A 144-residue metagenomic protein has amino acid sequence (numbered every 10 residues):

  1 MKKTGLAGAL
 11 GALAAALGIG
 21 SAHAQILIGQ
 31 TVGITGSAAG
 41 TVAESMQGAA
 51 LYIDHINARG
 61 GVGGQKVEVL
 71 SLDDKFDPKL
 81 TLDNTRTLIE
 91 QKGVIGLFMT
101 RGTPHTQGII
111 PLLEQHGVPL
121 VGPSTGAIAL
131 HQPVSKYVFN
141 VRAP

Functional and structural regions predicted by a protein language model:
M1-L10: Bacterial N-terminal signal peptides that target proteins for export
L10-G11, A22: Cleavable N-terminal signal peptides
L17-A24: Sec/Tat signal peptide C-region and signal peptidase I cleavage site
G29-A50, L72-K79, R101-P104: Extracytoplasmic "Venus flytrap"
Q47-V69: Signal peptide-proximal N-terminal region of secreted/periplasmic/extracellular or secretory-lumen proteins
V62-K75, V134-Y137: Short beta-strand elements in bilobed, periplasmic/extracellular small-molecule ligand-binding domains
P78-I95: Short, well-structured alpha-helical segments in soluble
G93-P144: Extracytoplasmic ligand/sensor domains, especially the bilobed periplasmic-binding protein
